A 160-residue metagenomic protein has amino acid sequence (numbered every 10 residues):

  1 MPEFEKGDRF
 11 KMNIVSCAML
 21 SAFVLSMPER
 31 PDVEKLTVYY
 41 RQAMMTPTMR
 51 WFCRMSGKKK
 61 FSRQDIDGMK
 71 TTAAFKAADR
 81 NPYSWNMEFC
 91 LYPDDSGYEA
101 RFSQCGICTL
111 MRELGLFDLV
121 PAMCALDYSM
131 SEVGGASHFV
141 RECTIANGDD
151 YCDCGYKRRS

Functional and structural regions predicted by a protein language model:
M1-K11, M19: N-terminal leader/targeting and assembly helices and adjacent pre-domain segments
I14, A18, L126, D149: Short, well-structured alpha-helical interface segments that form or flank functional binding sites
V15-S21, L25-L114: Amphipathic interaction/junction segments at domain boundaries or subunit interfaces
E29-V33, E132-H138, R159-S160: Secondary-structure boundary elements
N81, N147-G148: A short catalytic or substrate-binding loop motif that flags glycine-/basic-rich loops and adjacent residues that bind
E88-A146: Short, hydrophobic/π-rich interface segment
G148-R158: C-terminal edge-of-domain segments
